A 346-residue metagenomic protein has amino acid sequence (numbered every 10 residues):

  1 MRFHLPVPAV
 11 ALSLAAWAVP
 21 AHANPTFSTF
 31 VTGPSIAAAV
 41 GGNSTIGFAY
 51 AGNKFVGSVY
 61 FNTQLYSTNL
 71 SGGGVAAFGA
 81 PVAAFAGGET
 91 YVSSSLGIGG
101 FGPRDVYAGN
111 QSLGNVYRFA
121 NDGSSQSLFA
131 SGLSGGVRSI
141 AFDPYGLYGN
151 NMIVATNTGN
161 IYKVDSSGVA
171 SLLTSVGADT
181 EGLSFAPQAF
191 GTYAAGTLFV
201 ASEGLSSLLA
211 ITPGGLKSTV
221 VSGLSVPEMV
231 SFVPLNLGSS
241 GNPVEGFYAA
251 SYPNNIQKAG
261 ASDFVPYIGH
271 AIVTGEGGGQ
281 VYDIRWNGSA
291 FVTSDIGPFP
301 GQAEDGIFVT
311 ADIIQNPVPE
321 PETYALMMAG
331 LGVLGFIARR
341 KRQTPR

Functional and structural regions predicted by a protein language model:
M1-P8: Bacterial N-terminal signal peptides that target proteins for export
A9-A16: Bacterial N-terminal signal peptides
W17-A23: Sec/Tat signal peptide C-region and signal peptidase I cleavage site
A23, A338-K341: Short A/G/S/P-biased low-complexity tracts
N24-N316: Sequence/structural signature of beta-propeller domains
P319-R339: A short, hydrophobic C-terminal helix/tail in secreted or cell-surface proteins
R342-R346: Short, charged juxtamembrane terminal tails flanking transmembrane helices
